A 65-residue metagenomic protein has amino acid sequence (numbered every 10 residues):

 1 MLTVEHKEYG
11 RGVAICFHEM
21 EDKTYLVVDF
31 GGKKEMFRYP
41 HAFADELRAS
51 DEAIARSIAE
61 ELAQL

Functional and structural regions predicted by a protein language model:
E5-A44: Basic/aromatic-rich interaction segments and small domains that mediate binding to polyanionic partners
K34-L65: Intrinsically disordered, low-complexity, charged/polar segments
